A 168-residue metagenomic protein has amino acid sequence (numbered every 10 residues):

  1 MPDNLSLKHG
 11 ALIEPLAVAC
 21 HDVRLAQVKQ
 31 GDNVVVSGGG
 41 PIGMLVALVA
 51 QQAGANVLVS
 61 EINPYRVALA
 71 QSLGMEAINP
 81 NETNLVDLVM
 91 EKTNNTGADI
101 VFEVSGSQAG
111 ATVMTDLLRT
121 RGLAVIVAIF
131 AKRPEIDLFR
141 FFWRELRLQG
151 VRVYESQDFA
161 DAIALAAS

Functional and structural regions predicted by a protein language model:
L5-T83: Mid-domain Rossmann-like dinucleotide-binding core that forms the NAD(H)/NADP(H) cofactor-binding site
D32, G122-L123: Glycine-centered, small-residue-biased loops immediately flanking beta-strands in adenine/cofactor-binding cores
A47, V67, A111-T115, L138: Generic hydrophobic/aromatic pocket-lining and core-packing "Φ" positions
M90, N95, A131-S168: C-terminal substrate-binding/catalytic core of Rossmann-like NAD(P)-dependent dehydrogenases/reductases
T96-F102: Short SAM/SAH-binding signature in class I
V104-T112: Beta-loop-alpha module in the N-terminal Rossmann-like domain of NAD(P)-dependent dehydrogenases, especially those
L118-R119: Helix-to-beta-strand junctions that scaffold the AdoMet/dcAdoMet cofactor pocket in Class I SAM-dependent enzymes
V127-A128: Acidic carboxylate diad motif detector
